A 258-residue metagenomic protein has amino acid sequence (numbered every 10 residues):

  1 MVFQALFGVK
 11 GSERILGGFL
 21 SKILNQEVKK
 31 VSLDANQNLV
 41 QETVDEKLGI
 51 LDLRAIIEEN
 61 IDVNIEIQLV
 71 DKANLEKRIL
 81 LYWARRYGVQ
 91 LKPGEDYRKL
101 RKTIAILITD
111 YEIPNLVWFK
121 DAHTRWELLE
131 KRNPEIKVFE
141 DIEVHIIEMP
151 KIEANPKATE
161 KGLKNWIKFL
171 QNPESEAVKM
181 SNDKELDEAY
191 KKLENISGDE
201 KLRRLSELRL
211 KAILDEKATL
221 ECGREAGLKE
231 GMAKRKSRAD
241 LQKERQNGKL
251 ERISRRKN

Functional and structural regions predicted by a protein language model:
M1-A239, L250-R252, N258: Elongated, amphipathic alpha-helical interaction scaffolds
Q246-N247: Intrinsic disorder/low-complexity segments enriched in small, polar and charged residues
